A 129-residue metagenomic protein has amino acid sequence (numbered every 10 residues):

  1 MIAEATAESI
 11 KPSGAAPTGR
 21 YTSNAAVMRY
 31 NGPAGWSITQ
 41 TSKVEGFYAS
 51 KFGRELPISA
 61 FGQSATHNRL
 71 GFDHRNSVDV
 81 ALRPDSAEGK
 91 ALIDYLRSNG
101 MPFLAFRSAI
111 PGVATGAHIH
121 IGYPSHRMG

Functional and structural regions predicted by a protein language model:
I2-P17, V27-G35, L82-G129: Catalytic cores and adjacent binding grooves of peptidoglycan-active enzymes
R20: Acidic/His-rich structured neighborhood in mature extracellular/periplasmic domains
S23-A25: A short small-residue
A34-N68: Extended, low-complexity, intrinsically disordered C-terminal regulatory tails of eukaryotic serine/threonine kinases
T41-A49, S77, G89-I93: Extracytoplasmic/secreted envelope proteins and their assembly/folding machinery, especially bacterial periplasmic
K51, D73, A114-G116: A generic structural signal for short, non-catalytic loop/turn and secondary-structure boundary residues
L56, V78, I119: A broad, low-specificity signal marking well-ordered, structured residues that form hydrophobic/aromatic
S59-D79, P84: Short, surface-exposed glycine/acidic/tryptophan-bearing loops
